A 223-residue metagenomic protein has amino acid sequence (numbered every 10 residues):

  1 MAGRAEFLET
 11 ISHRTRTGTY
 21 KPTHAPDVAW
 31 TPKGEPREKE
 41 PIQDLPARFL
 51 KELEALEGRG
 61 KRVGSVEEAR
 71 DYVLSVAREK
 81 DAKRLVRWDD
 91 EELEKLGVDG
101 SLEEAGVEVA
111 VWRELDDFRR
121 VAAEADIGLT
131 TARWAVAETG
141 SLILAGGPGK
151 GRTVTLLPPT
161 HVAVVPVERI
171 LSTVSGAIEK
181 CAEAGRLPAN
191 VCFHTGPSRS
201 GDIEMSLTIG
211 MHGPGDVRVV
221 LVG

Functional and structural regions predicted by a protein language model:
M1-G223: The feature marks the mature, well-folded catalytic cores of soluble enzymes
